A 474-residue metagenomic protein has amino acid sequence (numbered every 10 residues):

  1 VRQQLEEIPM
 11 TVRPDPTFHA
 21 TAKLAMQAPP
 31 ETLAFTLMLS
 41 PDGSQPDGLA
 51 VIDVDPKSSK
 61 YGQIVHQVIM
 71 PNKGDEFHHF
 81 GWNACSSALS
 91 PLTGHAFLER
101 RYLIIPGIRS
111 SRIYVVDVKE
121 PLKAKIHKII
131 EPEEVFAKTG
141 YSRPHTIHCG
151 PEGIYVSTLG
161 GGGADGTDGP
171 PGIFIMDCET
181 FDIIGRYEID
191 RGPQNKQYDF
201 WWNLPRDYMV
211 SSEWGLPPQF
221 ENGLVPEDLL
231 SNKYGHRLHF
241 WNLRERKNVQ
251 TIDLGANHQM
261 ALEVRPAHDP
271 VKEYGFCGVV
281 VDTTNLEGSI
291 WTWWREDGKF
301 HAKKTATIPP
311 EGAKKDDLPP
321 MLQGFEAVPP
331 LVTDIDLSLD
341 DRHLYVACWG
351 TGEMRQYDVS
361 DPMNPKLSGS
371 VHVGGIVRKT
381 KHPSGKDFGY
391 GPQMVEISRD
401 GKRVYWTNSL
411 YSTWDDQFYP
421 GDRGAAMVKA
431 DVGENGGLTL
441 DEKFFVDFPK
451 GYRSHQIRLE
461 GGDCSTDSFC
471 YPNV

Functional and structural regions predicted by a protein language model:
T11-P14, A25-L98, I104-E131, G166-D168 (+1 more regions): Beta-propeller domains
T11-P30, E76-E99, G140-P151, W201-D207 (+5 more regions): Structural signature of eukaryotic scaffold interfaces centered on beta-propeller domains
K23, A28-P29, T36-G43, S90-R101 (+5 more regions): Short, conserved, GDST-rich strand-edge loop motifs in beta-rich repeat architectures
V51-K60, V115-K125, C178-F181, F240-R246 (+4 more regions): Short loop/turn segments immediately following beta-strands, especially the blade-tip and inter-blade linker loops
Q63-N83, K128-G140, R186-N195, N248-Q259 (+3 more regions): Surface-exposed loop and turn segments in beta-propeller and other repeat-based domains that flank or scaffold
D117-L204: Asp-box/WD-like beta-propeller blade repeats and closely related beta-sheet repeat scaffolds
D190-P362: Beta-propeller domains
